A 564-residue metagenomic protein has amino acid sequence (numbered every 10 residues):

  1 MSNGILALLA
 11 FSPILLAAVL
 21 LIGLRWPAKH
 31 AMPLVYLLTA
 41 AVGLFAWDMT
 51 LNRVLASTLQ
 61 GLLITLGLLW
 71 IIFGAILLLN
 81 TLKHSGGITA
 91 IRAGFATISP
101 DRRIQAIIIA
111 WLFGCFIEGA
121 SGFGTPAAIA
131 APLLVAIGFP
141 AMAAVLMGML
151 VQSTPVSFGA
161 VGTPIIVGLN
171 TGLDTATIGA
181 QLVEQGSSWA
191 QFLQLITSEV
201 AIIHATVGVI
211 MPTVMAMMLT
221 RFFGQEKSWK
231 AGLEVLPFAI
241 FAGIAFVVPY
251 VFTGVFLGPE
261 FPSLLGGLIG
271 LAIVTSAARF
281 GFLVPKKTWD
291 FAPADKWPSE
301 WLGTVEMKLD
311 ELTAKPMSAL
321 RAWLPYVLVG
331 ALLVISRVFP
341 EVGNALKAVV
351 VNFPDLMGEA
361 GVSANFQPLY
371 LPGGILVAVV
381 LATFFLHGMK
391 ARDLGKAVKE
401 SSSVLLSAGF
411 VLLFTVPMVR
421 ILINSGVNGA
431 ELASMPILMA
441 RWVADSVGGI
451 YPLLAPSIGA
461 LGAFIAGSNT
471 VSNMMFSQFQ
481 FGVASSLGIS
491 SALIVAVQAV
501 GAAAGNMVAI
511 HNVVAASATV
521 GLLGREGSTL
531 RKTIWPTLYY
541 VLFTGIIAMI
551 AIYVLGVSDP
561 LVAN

Functional and structural regions predicted by a protein language model:
M1-L6, R25-H30, V54-L66, L195-I203 (+6 more regions): Interfacial loop-to-helix junctions that mark the boundaries of transmembrane helices in multi-pass membrane
N3-A7, A17-R53, G74-S85, V274-P285 (+3 more regions): Structural signal for alpha-helical transmembrane segments and their membrane-water exit/capping regions in multi-pass
I22-H30, G61, P140-L150, T313-G330 (+2 more regions): Alpha-helical transmembrane segments and their helix-start/interface "positive-inside/aromatic belt" motifs in integral
L55-L63, L68-P140, V145-L146, M389-V483: Membrane-embedded alpha-helical segments and adjacent helix-loop junctions characteristic of multi-pass solute
R103-C115, A141-T154, Q181-P212, A216 (+3 more regions): Alpha-helical transmembrane segments of multi-pass membrane proteins
S157-G243, V247-K296, A502-N564: Juxtamembrane and boundary regions of transmembrane helices in multi-pass small-molecule transporters and channels
P164-T197, V427-G448, M475-F479, S486-L487: Membrane-interface interhelical connector segments
G266, K296-I458: Transmembrane helical segments that form the transport core of multi-pass membrane transport proteins
